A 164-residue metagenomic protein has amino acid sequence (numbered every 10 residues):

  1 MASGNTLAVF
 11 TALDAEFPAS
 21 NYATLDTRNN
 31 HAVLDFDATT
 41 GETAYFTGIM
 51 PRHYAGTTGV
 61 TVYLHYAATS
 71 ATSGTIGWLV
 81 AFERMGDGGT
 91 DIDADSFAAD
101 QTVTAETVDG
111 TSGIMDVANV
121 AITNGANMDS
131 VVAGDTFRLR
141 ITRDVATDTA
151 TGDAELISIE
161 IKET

Functional and structural regions predicted by a protein language model:
M1-T40: N-terminal leader/pro-regions and domain N-caps
A38-Y54: Short beta-strands within extracellular/lumenal beta-sheet-rich domains
R52-T57, A67-T75, G86-G89, A146-A150: Extended, low-complexity, turn-rich repeat/linker tracts enriched in Gly/Pro/Ser/Thr and Asp/Glu that occur
T61-H65, R138-R140, E160: Residues within well-ordered beta-strands of beta-sheet-rich folds
I76-D91, I159: Extended low-complexity, serine/threonine- and proline-enriched intrinsically disordered segments
I92-D129: Extracellular carbohydrate recognition and processing domains and analogous Trp-centered ligand-binding platforms
D129-D144: Noncatalytic modules at the cell exterior or secretory-pathway interfaces, chiefly beta-strand-rich lectin/adhesion
T142-T164: Proprotein-processing/basic-patch segments
